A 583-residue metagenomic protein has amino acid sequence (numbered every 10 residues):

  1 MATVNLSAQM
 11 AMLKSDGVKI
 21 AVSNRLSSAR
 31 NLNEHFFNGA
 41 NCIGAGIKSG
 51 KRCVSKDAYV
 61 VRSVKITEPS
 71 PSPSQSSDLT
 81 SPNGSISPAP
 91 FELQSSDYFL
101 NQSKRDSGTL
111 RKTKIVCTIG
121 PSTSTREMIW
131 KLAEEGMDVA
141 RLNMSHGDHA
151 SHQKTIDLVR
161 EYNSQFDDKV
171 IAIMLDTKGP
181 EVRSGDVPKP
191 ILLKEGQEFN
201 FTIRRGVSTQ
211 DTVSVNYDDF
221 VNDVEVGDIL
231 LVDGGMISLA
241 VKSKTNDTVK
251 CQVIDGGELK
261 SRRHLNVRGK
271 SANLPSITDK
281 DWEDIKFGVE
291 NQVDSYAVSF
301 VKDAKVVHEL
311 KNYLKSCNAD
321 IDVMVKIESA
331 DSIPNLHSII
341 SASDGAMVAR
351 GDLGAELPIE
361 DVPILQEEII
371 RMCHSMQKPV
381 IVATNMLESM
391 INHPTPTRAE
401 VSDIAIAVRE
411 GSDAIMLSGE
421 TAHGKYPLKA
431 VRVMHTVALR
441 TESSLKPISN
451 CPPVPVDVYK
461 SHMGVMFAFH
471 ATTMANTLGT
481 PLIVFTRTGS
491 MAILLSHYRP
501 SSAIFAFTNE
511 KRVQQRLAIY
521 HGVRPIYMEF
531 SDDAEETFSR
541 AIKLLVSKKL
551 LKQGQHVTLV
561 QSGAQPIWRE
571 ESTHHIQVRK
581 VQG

Functional and structural regions predicted by a protein language model:
A2-G583: Non-catalytic helical/linker scaffolds that mediate oligomerization, partner binding, and domain coupling around large
